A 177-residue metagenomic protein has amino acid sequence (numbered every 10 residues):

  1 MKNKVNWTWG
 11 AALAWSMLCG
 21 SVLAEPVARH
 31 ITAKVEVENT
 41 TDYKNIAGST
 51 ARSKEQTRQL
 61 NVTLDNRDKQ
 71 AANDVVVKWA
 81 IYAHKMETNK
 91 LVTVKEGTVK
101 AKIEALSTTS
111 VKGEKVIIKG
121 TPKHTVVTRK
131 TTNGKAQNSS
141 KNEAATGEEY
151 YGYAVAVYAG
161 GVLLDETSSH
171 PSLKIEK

Functional and structural regions predicted by a protein language model:
M1-A11: Bacterial N-terminal signal peptides that target proteins for export
C19-A24: Sec/Tat signal peptide C-region and signal peptidase I cleavage site
E25-Q59: Low-complexity, acidic Ser/Thr/Pro/Gly-rich terminal tails and inter-domain linkers that flank the onset of structured
A51-L64, A72-D74, I117-I118, T131: Contiguous beta-strand segments within globular domains
L64-N66, I81, V157: Hydrophobic beta-strand positions in extracellular immunoglobulin-like domains
D74-M86: Short acidic, flexible loop segments centered on an aromatic residue
M86-A101: Acidic Ser/Thr/Pro-rich low-complexity disordered segments that often serve as glycosylated linkers/stalks around
G97-T167, P171-E176: Short, solvent-exposed, Trp/other aromatic-anchored flexible loops in extracytoplasmic proteins
